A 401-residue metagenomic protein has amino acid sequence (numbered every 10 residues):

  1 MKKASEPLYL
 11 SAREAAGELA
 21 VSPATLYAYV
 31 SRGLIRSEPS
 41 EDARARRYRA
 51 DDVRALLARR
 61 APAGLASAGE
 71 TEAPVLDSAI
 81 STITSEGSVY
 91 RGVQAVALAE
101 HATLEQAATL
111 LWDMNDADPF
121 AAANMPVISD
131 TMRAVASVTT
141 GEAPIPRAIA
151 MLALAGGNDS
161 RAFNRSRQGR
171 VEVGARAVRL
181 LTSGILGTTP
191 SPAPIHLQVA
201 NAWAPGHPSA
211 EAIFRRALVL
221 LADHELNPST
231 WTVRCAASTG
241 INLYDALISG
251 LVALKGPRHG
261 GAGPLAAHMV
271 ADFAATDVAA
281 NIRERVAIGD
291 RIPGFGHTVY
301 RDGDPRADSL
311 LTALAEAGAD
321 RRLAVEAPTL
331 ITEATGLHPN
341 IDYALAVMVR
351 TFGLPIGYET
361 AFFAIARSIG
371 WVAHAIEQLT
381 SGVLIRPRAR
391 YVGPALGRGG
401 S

Functional and structural regions predicted by a protein language model:
K2, P7-E14, E18-S401: Hydrophobic alpha-helical bundle cores within soluble ligand-binding/oligomerization subdomains
